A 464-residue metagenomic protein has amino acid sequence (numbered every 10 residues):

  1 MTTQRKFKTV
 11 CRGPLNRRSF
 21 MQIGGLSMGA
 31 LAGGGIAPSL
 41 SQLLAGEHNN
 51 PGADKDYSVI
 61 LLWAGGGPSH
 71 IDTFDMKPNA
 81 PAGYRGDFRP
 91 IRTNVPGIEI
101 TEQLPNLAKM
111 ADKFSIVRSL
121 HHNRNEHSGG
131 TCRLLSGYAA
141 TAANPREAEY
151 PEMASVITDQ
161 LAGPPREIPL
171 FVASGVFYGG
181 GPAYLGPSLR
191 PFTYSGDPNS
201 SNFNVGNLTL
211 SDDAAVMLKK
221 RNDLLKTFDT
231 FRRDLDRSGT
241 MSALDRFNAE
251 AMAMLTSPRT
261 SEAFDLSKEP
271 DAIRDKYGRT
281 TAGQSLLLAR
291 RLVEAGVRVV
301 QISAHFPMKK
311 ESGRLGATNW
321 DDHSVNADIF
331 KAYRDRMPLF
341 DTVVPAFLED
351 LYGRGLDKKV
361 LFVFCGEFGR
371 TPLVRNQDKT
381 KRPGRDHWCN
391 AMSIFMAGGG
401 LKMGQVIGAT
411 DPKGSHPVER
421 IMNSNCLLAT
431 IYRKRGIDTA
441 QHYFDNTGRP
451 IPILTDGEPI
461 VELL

Functional and structural regions predicted by a protein language model:
T2-L464: Ligand-binding pockets and gating/stacking loops
